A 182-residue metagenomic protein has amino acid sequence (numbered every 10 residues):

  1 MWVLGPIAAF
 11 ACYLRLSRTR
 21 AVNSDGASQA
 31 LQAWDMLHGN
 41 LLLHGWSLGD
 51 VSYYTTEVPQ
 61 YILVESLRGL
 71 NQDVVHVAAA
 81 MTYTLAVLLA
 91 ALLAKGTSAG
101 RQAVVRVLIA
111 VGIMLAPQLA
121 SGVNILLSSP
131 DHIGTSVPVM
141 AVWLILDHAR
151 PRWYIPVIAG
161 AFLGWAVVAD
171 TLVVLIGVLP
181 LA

Functional and structural regions predicted by a protein language model:
M1-V22, M114-L115: Transmembrane signal-anchor helices characteristic of membrane glycosylation enzymes that use polyprenol
M1-V3, Q102, P151-Y154: N-terminal membrane topogenic signal
G5-P6, V77-A103, A141: Transmembrane-helix motifs of polytopic, lipid-linked glycan transferases
V22, Y54, G100-D147, A169: Membrane-interface micro-motifs in multi-pass membrane enzymes
S28-W34, S47-D73: Short hydrophobic/aromatic helix or loop-helix immediately within or flanking a transmembrane segment in polytopic
L41, P59-M81, A86, S98-A99: Juxtamembrane segments of multi-pass membrane glycosylation machinery that transfer sugars from lipid-linked donors
L85-A94, P138-R150, V178-A182: Transmembrane alpha-helical segments
I155-T171, G177-V178: Membrane-interface alpha helices of multi-pass inner-membrane proteins
